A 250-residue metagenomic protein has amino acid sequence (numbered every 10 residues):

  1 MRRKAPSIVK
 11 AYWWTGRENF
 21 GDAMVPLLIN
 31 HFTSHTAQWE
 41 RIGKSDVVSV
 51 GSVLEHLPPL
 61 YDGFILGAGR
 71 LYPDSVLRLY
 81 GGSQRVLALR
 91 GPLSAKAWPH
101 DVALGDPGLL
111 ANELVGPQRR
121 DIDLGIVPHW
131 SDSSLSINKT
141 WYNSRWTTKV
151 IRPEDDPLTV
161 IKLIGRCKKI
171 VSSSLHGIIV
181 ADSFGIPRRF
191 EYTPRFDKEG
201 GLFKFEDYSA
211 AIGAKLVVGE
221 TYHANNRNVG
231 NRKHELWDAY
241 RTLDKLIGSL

Functional and structural regions predicted by a protein language model:
M1-L250: Active-site anion-handling motifs in enzyme catalytic cores
